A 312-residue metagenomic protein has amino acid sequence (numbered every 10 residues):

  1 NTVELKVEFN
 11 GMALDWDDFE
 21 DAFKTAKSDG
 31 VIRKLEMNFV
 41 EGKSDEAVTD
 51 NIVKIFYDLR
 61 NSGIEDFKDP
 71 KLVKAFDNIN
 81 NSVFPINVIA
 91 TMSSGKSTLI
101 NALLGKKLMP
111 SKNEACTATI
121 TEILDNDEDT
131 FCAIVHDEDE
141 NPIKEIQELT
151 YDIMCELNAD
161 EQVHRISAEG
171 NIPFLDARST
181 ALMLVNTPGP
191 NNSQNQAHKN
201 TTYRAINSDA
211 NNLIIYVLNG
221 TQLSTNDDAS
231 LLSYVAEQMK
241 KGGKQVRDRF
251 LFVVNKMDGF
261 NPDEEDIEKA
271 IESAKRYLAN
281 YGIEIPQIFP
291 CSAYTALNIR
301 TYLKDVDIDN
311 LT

Functional and structural regions predicted by a protein language model:
T2-G11, L35-M37, N212-I215, R249-F252: Hydrophobic beta-strand segments of well-ordered beta-sheets in folded domains
V7-D66: Charged, amphipathic alpha-helical linker segments immediately N-terminal to NTP-binding catalytic cores
D15, D29, A47, L72-V73 (+1 more regions): Globular "head" domains of long coiled-coil molecular machines
